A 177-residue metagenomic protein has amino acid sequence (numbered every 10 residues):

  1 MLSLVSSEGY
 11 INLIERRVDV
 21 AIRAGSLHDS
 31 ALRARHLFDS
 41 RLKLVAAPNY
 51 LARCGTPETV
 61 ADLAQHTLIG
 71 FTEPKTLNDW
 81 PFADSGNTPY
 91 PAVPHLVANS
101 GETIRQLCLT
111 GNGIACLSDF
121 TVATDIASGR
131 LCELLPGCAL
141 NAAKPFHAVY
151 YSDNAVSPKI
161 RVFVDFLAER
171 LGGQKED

Functional and structural regions predicted by a protein language model:
M1-R33: Central regulatory/effector-binding core of bacterial HTH transcription factors
S3-S7, L134, V149: Solvent-exposed beta-strand sheet faces enriched in polar/charged residues
D19-A21, K43, L68, A115: Short, well-ordered beta-strand core segments
A31-L42, A46-L68: Flexible hinge/capping segments at coil-to-helix
R35, A61, R105-Q106, R161: Alpha-helical segments flanking ligand/cofactor-binding loops in enzyme cores
A64-G86: Secondary-structure junction motif
P89-L134, A139-N141, Y150: Hydrophobic hinge/microswitch elements
A123-S128, C138-D177: C-terminal effector-binding regulatory domain of bacterial HTH transcription factors
